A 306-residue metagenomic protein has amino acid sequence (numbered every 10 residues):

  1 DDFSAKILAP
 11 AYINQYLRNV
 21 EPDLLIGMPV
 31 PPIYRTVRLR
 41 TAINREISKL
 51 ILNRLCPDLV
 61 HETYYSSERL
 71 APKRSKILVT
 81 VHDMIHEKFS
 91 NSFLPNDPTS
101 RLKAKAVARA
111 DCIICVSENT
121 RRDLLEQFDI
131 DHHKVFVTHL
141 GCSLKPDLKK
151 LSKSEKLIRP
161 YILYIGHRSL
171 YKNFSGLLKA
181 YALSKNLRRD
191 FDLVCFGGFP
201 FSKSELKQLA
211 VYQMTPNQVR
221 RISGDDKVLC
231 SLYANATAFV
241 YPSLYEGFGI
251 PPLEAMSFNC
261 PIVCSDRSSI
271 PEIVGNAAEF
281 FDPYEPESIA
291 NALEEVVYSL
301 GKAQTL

Functional and structural regions predicted by a protein language model:
D1-L306: Carbohydrate transferase catalytic cores enriched for Leloir-type hexosyltransferases
